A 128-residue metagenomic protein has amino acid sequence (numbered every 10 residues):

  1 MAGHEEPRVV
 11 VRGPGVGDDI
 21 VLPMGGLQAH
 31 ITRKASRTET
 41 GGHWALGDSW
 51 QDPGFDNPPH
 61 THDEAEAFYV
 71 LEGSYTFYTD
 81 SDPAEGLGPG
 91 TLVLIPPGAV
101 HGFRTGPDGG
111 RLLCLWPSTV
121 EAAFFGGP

Functional and structural regions predicted by a protein language model:
M1-A45: A short, N-terminal "cap"/entry segment at the start of jelly-roll beta-barrel domains of the cupin/DSBH fold
G13-G15, A67, S81-V100: Short acidic-glycine-tyrosine-enriched beta hairpin
T32-R33, A45-T61: Conserved short histidine dyad/triad with adjacent acidic residue
R33-S36, G47-S49, A67, H101: Hydrophobic/aromatic beta-strand elements that line small-molecule binding cavities or substrate pockets in beta-rich
A35-S36, D56-H62, T79, E85-G86 (+1 more regions): Short histidine-centered beta-strand/loop micro-motifs that create catalytic or ligand/metal-coordination sites
E64-Y75, D80: Glycine- and acidic-residue-biased ligand/ion/polar-headgroup-sensing regions
T76, P97-A122: Ligand-binding loop in jelly-roll beta-barrel domains
A123-P128: Acidic/histidine-enriched, glycine/proline-rich intrinsically disordered or flexible terminal extensions
